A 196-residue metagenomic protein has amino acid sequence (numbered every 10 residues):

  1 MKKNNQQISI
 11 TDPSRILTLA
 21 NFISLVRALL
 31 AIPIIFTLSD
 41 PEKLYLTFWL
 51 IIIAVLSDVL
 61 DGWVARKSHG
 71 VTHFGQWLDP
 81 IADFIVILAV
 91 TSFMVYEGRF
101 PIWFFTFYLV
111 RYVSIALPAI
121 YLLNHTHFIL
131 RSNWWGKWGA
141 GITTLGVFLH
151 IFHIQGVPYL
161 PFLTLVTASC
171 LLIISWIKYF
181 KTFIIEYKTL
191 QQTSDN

Functional and structural regions predicted by a protein language model:
M1-L60, A140-H153, C170-N196: Topogenic membrane-insertion module of multi-pass membrane proteins
I10-L17, D61, A65-V86, T126-G136 (+1 more regions): Juxtamembrane helix-capping/reentrant segments at transmembrane boundaries
F22-I23, K67, V71-I120: Multi-pass membrane catalytic core of lipid/isoprenoid biosynthesis enzymes
I34, L78-V90, W135-H150: Small-residue-rich segments of transmembrane alpha-helices in multi-pass membrane proteins, especially helix faces
I35-F48, L88-F105, I151-F162: Helix-coil boundary and interhelical linker segments in multi-pass alpha-helical membrane proteins
T47-A54, W103-S114, F162-C170: Hydrophobic core segments of alpha-helical transmembrane domains in multi-pass membrane proteins
T47-T91, I173-F180: Acidic (Asp/Glu-rich) catalytic motifs at the cytosolic membrane interface
P118-L123, F183-E186: C-terminal transmembrane helix end/exit motif
